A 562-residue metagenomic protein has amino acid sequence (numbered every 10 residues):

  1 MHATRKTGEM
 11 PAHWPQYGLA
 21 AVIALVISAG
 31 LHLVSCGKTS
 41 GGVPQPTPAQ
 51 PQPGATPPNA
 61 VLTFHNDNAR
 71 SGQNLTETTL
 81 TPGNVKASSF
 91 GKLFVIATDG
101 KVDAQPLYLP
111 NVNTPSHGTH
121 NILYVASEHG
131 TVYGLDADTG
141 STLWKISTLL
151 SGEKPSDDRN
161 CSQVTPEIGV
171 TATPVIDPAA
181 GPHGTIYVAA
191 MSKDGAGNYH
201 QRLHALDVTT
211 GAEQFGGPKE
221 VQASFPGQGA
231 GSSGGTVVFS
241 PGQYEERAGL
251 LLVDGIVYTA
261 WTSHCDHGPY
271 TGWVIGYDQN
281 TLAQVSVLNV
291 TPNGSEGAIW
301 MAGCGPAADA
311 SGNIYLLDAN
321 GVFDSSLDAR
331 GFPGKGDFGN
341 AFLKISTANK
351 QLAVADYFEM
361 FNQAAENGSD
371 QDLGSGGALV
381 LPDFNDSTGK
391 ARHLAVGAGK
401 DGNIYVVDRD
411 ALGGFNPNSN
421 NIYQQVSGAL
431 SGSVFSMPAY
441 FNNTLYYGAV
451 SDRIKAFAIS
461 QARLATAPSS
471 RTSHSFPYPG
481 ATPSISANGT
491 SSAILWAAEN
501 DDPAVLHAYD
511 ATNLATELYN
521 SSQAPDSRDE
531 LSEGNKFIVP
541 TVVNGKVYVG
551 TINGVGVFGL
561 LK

Functional and structural regions predicted by a protein language model:
M1-W14: N-terminal secretory signal peptides that target proteins for export/translocation
A20-H32: Bacterial N-terminal signal peptides
A29-T56: Bacterial Sec-dependent N-terminal signal peptides
P57-S346, L352-F384, R392-G414, F435-F457 (+4 more regions): Mobile, glycine-rich extracellular loop/lid and propeptide segments that shape or gate substrate/ligand access
G413-Y423, A465, F558: Substrate-binding/specificity loop regions of serine endopeptidase catalytic domains, predominantly subtilases
N418-L430, P468-T472: Inter-blade linker and blade-boundary elements of WD-repeat/beta-propeller domains
K455-S486: A beta-strand-loop signature enriched in Asp, Gly, Thr, and Trp that corresponds to the sialidase/neuraminidase Asp-box
